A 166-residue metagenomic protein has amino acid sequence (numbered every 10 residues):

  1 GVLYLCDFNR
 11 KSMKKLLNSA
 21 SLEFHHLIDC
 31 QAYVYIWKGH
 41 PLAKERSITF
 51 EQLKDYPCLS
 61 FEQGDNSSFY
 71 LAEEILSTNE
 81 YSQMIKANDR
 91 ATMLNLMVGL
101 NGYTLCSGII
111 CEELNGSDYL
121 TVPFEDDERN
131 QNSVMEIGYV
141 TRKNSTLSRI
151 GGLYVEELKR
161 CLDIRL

Functional and structural regions predicted by a protein language model:
V2-N9, W37-K38, D89, L105-C111: Beta->alpha turn/N-cap motifs
C6, R10, F50, D55-N79 (+3 more regions): Secondary-structure junction motif
S12-A20, Y70-L76, E113: Short, aromatic/basic amphipathic alpha-helical patches
L16-C58: Flexible hinge/capping segments at coil-to-helix
N18-C30, A91-K143: Beta-alpha-beta core module
Y35-P41, E136-L147: A bilobed periplasmic-binding-protein/Venus flytrap-type ligand-binding module shared by bacterial periplasmic
S60-F61, N79-T92: Short beta-strand-to-loop elements that line the ligand-binding cleft of bilobed periplasmic-binding protein-like
